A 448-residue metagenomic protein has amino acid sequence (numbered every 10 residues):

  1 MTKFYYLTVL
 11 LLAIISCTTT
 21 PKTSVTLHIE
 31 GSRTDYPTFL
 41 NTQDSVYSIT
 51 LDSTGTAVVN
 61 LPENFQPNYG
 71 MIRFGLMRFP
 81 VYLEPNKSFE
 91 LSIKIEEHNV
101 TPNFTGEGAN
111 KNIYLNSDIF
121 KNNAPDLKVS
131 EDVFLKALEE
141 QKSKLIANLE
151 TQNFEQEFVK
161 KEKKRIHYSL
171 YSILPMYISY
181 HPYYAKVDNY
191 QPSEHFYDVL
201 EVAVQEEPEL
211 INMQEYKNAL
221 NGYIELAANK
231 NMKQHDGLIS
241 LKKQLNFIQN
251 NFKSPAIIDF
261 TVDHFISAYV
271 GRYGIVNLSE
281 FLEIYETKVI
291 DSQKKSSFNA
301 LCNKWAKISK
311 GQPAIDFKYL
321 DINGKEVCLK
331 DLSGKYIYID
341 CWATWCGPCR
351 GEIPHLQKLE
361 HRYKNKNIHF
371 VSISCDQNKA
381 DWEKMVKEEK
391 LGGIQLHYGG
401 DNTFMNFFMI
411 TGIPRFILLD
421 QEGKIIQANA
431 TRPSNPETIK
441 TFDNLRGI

Functional and structural regions predicted by a protein language model:
M1-T26, L445-I448: Bacterial Sec-dependent N-terminal signal peptides
T18-Q191, D198: A non-transmembrane, solvent-exposed segment enriched in polar/low-complexity residues
P182-E201, G237-I248, V276-E286, I315-D316: Alpha-helical repeat scaffolds
K242-L245, I258-L320, K325, K330-K335 (+4 more regions): N-proximal helix/coil linker or "cap" segments that precede and/or mark the start of modular domains
L320, E383-E422: Short, internal strand/loop/helix patches that form the active-site neighborhood or redox-interaction surface
S333-G334, D340-K358: Conserved redox-active cysteine motifs that mediate thiol-disulfide chemistry, especially di-cysteine Cys-X(1-2)-Cys
G351-E389, G400-N406: Structural microenvironment flanking redox-active thiols in thiol-disulfide oxidoreductases
G412-R415, Q421-I448: Non-catalytic, surface beta->alpha helical segment in thiol-disulfide oxidoreductase systems
